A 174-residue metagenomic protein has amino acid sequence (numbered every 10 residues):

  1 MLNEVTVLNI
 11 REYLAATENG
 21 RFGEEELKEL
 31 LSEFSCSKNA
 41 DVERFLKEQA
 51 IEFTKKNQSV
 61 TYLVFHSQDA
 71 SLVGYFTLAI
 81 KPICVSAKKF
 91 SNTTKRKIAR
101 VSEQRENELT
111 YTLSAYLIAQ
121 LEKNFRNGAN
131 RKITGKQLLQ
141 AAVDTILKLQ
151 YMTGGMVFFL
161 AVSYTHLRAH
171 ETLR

Functional and structural regions predicted by a protein language model:
L2-E52: Short amphipathic alpha-helix that is part of the acyltransferase structural core
S59-G74: Conserved beta-hairpin
T77-Q120: Conserved acyl-donor/pantetheine-binding loop and adjacent beta-alpha core of acyl/acetyltransferases and related
A119-I133: A short, internal acetyl-CoA/4′-phosphopantetheine-binding micro-motif in the GNAT/acyltransferase core
A129-T145: Conserved acetyl-CoA-binding loop-helix of GNAT-fold acetyltransferases
K148-A161: Conserved GNAT acetyl-CoA-binding A-motif
H166-R174: Single conserved hydrophobic/aromatic residue that forms the stacking wall/gate of nucleotide- or nucleobase-binding
